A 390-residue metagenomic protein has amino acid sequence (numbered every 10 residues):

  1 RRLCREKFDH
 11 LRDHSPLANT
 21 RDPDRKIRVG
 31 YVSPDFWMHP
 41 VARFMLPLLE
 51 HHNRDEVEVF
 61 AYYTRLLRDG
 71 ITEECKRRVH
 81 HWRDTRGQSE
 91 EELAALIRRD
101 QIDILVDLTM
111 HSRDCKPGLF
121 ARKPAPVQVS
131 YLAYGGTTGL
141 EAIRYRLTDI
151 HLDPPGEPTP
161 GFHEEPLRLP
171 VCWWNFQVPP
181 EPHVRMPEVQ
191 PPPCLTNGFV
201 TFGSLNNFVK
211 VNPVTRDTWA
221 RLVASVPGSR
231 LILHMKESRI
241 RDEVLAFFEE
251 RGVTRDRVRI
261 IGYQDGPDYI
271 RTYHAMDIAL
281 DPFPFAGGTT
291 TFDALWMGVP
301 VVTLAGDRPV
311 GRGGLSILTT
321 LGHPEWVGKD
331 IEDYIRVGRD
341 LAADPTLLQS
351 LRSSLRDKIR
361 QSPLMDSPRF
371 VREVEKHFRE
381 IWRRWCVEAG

Functional and structural regions predicted by a protein language model:
R1-F199, N207, D217, A246-V253 (+5 more regions): Alpha-helical solenoid repeat scaffolds of the TPR/TPR-like class and their adjacent stem/linker regions that mediate
V32, L205-N206, H234, I261: Short hydrophobic "strand-cap" motifs at the C-terminus of beta-strands
E56-E58, A220-E250, R255: A conserved nucleotide-sugar
P284: Aromatic "clamp/platform" in nucleotide-sugar-dependent glycosyltransferases that forms part of the donor/acceptor
T290-T291, G314: Short glycine/serine-rich donor-binding loops of glycosyltransferases
L295-W296, T319: Short alpha-helix at the nucleotide-sugar/activated-sugar donor binding site of glycosyltransferases and closely
L304-A305, V310: Conserved acidic donor-binding loop of glycosyltransferase catalytic domains
G311-G322: Short acidic/histidine- and often glycine-rich active-site loop of Leloir-type glycosyltransferases that engages
